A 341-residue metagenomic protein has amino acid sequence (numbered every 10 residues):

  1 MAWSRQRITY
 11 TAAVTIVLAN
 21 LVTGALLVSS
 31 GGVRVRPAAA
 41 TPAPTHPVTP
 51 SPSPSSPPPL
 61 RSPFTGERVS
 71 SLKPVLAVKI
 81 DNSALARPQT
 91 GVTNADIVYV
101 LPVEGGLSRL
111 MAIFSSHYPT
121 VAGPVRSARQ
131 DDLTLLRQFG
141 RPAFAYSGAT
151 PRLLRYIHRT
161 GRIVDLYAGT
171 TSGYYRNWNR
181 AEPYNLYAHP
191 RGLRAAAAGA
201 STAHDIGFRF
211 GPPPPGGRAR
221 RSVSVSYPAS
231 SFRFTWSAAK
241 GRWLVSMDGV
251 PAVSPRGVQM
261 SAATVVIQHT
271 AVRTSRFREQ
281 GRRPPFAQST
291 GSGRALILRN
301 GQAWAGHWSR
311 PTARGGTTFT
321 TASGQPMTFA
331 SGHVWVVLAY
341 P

Functional and structural regions predicted by a protein language model:
A2-T11, V35-H46, P54-I97, E104-P341: A surface/extracellular/periplasmic glyco- and lipid-processing/surface-interacting theme
A12-A25: Hydrophobic membrane-insertion alpha-helices, especially the h-region of bacterial N-terminal signal peptides
T23, I97-Y99: Low-complexity, compositionally biased segments
G24-R36: Hydrophobic single-pass membrane-insertion segments
